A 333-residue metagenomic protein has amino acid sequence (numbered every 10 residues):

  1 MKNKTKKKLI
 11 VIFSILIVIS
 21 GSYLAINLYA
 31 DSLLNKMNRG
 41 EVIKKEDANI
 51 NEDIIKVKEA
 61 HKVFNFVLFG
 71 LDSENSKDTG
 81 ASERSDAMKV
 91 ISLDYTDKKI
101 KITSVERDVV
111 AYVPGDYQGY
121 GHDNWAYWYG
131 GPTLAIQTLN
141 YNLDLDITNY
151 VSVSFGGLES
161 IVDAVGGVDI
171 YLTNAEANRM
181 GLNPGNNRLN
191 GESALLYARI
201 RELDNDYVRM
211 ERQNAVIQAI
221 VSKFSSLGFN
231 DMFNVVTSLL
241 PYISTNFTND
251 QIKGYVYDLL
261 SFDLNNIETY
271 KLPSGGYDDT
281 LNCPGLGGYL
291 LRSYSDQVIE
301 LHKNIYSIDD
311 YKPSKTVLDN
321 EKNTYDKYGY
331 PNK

Functional and structural regions predicted by a protein language model:
T5-K99, S274, G288-Y289: Entry/capping segment at the start of metal-dependent catalytic domains with acidic active-site entry clusters
K45-K56, V109-G121, F247-K333: C-terminal solvent-exposed extensions
V57, G157-S238, I243: Flexible, polar/acidic helix-loop-strand segments at domain edges
H61-F64, E83-M88, D97-V105, Q118 (+7 more regions): Extracytoplasmic
N75-G80, G121-Y129, D144-N149, R199-V208 (+3 more regions): Second-shell loop/turn segments in exported
K101, G131-L139, S154-I161, A194 (+7 more regions): Stable alpha-helical elements in mature extracytoplasmic
K101-G130, N174-R188: Flexible, solvent-exposed short loops/turns enriched in glycine
W125-N183, N246-D250: Amphipathic, coiled-coil-like alpha-helical scaffolding segments used for oligomerization/assembly
